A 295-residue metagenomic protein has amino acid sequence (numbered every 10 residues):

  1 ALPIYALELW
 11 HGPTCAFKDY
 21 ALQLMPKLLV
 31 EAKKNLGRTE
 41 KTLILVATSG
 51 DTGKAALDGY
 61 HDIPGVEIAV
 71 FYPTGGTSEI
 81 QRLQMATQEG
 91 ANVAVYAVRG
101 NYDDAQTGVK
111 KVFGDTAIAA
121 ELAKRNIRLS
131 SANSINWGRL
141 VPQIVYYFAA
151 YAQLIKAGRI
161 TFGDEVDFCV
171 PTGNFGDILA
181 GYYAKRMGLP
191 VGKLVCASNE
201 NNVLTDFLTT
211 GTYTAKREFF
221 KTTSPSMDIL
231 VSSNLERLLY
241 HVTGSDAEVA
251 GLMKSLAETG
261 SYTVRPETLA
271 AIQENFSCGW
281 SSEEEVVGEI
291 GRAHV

Functional and structural regions predicted by a protein language model:
Y5-D62: Well-ordered mid-protein domain cores that form the structural environment of catalytic cofactors
C15-F17, L43-S49, A132-L140, F168-N174 (+2 more regions): Active-site nucleophile and cofactor-binding loops and adjacent substrate-binding regions of central metabolic enzymes
Q23-K34, G59-A69, A86-E89, K185-V191 (+1 more regions): A glycine- and small-aliphatic-rich helix-loop capping segment at beta-alpha/alpha-beta transitions that lines
L45-D58, E79-I80, N174-G181, L204: Short glycine/serine/threonine-rich phosphate/pyrophosphate-binding segments that cradle anionic phosphate groups
A69-G75, Y96-A97, G192-N199: Short internal beta-strands
R82-R139, I144, E200-R292: Active-site/ligand-binding loops adjacent to catalytic centers
V141-S224: Acidic, glycine-rich loop-and-beta core segments that form the ion-binding/anion-interacting portion of active sites
